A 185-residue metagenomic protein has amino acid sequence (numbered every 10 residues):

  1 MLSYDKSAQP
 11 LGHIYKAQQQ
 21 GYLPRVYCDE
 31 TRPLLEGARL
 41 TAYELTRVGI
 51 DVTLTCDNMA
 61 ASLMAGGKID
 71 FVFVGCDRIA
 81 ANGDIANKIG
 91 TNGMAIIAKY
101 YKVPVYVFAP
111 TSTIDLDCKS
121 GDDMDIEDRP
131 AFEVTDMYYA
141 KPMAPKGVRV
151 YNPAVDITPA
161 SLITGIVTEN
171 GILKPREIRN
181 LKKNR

Functional and structural regions predicted by a protein language model:
M1-P10, L34: Gly/Ser/Thr-rich loops at beta-strand to alpha-helix junctions that form or flank small-molecule/cofactor-binding
S7-Q20, A95: Histidine-anchored nucleotide/phosphate-binding helix
Q19, R25-T31: Extended Lys/Arg-rich, glycine-bearing segments that form polyanion-binding/interaction patches within enzyme domains
Q19-Y22, R47-G49: Short helix-capping segments at alpha-helix termini
D29-R185: Conserved phosphate- and dinucleotide-binding cores of soluble alpha/beta proteins, encompassing both enzyme active
